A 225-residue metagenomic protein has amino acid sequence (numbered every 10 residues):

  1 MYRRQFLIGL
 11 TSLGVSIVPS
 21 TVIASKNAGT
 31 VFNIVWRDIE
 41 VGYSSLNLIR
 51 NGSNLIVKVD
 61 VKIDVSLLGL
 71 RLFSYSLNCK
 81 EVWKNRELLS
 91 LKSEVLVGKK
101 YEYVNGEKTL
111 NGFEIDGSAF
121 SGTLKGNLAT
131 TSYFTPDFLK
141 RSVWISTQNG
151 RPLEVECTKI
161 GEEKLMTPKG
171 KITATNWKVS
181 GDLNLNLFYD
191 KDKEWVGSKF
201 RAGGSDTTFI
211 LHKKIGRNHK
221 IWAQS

Functional and structural regions predicted by a protein language model:
Q5-I23: N-terminal export signals
I8, W36-R37, G122: Hydrophobic transmembrane signal anchors and adjacent membrane-proximal interface regions, especially in viral
I17-V18, I49, S121-G126: General structural signal for secondary-structure boundaries
T21-T109, A129-S225: Acidic, serine/threonine-rich low-complexity disordered tracts
N111-L128: Acidic/charged, solvent-exposed loop-and-adjacent secondary-structure segments enriched in E/D, K/R, S/T, and G/P
